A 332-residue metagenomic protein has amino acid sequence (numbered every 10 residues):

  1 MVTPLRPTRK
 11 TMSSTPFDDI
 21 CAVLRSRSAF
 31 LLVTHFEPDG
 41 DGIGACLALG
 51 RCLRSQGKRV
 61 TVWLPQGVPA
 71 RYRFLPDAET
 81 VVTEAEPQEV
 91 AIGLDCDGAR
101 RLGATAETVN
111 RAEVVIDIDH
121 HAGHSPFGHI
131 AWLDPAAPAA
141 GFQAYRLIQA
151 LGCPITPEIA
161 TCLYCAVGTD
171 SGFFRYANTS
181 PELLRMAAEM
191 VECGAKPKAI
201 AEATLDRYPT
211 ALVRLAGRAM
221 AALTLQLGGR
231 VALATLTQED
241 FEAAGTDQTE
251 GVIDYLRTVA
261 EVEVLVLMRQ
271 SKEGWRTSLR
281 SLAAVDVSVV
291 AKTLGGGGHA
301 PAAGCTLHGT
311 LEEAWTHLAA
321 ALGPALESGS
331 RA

Functional and structural regions predicted by a protein language model:
V2, P7-R9, S13-F36, G40-R71 (+3 more regions): Hydrophobic helix-and-loop "lid/oligomerization" segment in the mid-to-C-terminal part of catalytic domains
C21, V82, A104-E107, A131-D134 (+2 more regions): A generic local secondary-structure boundary/capping motif
A45-L47, P76-A78, T105-V109, I130-L133 (+2 more regions): Short, glycine/charged-enriched secondary-structure capping and boundary segments
V60-V62, V115, L163: Hydrophobic/aromatic residues located in beta-strands of well-ordered beta-sheets within soluble catalytic
P76-G128: Active-site cofactor/cluster-binding pocket
V115-D117, A131-W132, V231-L233, L267: Conserved beta-strand scaffold positions in the cores of enzyme catalytic domains, especially in NTP/NDP-utilizing
I118-A187: Short alpha-helices
